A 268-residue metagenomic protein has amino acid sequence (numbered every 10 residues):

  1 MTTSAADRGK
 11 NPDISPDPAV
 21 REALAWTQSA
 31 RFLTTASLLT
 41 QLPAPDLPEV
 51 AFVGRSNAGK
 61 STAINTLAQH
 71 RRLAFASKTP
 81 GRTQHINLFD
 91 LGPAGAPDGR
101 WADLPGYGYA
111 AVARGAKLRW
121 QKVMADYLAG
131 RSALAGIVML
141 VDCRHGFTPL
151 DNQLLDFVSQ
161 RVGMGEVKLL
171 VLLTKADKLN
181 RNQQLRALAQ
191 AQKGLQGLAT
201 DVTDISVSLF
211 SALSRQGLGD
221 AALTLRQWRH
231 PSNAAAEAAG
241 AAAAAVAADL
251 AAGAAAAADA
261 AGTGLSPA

Functional and structural regions predicted by a protein language model:
T2-Y109, G240-V246, A257-A258, L265-P267: Conserved G1/Walker A P-loop phosphate-binding module
T27-L39, K178-A239: Canonical P-loop GTPase G-domain recognition
L42-A44, R82-L88, G99, P105-A135 (+1 more regions): Switch II of P-loop NTPase G domains
D46, R72, H85, P97-R100 (+7 more regions): Helical mechanochemical/support elements of P-loop NTPase systems and associated helical scaffolds
G92-G99, S159-L169, Q196-S206, N233-A234 (+1 more regions): Intrinsically disordered, low-complexity coil segments
D103, T174, S211: Active-site glycine-centered loops adjacent to acidic/histidine catalytic or metal-binding residues that shape
V123-T203: Conserved C-terminal guanine-recognition region of P-loop GTPase G domains, centered on the G4
L223-A268: NTP-binding/hydrolysis catalytic cores, primarily Walker-type P-loop NTPases
